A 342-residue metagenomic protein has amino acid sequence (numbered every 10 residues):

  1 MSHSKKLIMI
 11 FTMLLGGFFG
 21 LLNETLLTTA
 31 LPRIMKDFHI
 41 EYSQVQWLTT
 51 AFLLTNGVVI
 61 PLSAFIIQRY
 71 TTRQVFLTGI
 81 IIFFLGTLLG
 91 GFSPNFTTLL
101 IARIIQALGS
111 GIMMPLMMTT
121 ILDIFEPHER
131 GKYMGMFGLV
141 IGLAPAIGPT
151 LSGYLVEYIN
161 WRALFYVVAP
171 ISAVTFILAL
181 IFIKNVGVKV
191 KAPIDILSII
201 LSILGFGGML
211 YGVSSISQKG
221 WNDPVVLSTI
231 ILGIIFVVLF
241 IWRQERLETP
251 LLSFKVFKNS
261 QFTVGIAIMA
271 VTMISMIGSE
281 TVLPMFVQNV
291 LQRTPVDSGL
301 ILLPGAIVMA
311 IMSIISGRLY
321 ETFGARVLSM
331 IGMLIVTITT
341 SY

Functional and structural regions predicted by a protein language model:
S2, F176-I203, E245-S260, E321: Flexible interhelical linker loops that connect adjacent transmembrane helices in multi-pass membrane transporters
H3, H39, R69, F92-S93 (+7 more regions): Helix-loop interface residues and adjacent transmembrane-helix termini in multi-pass membrane transporters, primarily
I8-L22, L27-T29, F38, Y42-A51 (+9 more regions): 12-transmembrane solute porter fold
L15-L22, A51-L54, V58, L85-L88 (+11 more regions): Hydrophobic/aromatic residues within the transmembrane alpha-helices of Major Facilitator Superfamily
F19, M35, I67, G90-G91 (+6 more regions): Helix-capping/transition residues at the boundaries of transmembrane alpha-helices and the short helical linkers
L53, I60, A64-L197: Helix-loop-helix hairpins in multi-pass membrane proteins, especially solute transporters
A169-V188, I203-S215, L232-R246: C-terminal membrane-cytosol helix-exit motif in multi-pass small-molecule transporters
